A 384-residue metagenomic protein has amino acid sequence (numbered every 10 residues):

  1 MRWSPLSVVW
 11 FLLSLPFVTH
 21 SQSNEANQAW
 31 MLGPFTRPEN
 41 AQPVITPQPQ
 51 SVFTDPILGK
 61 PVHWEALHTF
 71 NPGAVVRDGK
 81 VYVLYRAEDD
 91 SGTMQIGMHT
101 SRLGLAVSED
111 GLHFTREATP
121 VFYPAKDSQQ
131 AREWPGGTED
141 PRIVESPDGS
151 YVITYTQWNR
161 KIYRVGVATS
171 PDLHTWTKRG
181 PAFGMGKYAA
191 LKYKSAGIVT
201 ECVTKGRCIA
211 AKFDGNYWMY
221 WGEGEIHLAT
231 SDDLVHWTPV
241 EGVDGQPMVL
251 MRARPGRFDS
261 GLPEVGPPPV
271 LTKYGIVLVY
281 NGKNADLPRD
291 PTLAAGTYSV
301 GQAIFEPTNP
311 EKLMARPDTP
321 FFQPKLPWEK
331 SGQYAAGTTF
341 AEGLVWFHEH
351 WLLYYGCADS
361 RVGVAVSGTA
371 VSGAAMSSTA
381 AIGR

Functional and structural regions predicted by a protein language model:
M1-S4: Positively charged n-region of N-terminal signal peptides that target proteins for export
S7-P16: Bacterial N-terminal signal peptides
V18-H20: Sec/Tat signal peptide C-region and signal peptidase I cleavage site
Q22-G136, V144-G261, V270-Y334, H348-R384: Beta-rich carbohydrate-recognition and catalytic domains
E329-S331, T339-G343: Short glycine-rich, acidic/polar surface loops and turns
